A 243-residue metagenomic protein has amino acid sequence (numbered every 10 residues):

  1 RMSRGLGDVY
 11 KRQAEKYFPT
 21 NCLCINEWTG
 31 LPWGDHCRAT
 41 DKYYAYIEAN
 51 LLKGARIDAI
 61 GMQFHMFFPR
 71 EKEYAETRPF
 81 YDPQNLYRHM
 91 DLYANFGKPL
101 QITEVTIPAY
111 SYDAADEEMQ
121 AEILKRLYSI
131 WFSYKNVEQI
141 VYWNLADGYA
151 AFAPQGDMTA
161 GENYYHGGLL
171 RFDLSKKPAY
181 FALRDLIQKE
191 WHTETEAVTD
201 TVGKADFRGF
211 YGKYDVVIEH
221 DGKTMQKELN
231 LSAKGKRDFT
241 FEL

Functional and structural regions predicted by a protein language model:
R1, Y17-T29, K42-P79, N95-T106: Aromatic- and acid-rich polysaccharide-binding/catalytic face of secreted or lumenal carbohydrate-active enzymes
R1-Y10: Single conserved hydrophobic/aromatic residue that forms the stacking wall/gate of nucleotide- or nucleobase-binding
G5, P19, R56, S133-N136: Short loop/turn motifs at secondary-structure junctions
G7, Q63, A146: Gly/Ser/Thr-rich beta-alpha loop segments that engage phosphate groups in nucleotides
Q13, Y17, E73-Q101, P108-L243: Aromatic-rich peripheral "rim/lid" segments of glycoside hydrolase catalytic domains that contact and position glycan
P32-W33, F67-P69, Y110, Y149: Generic structural signal for helix capping and beta-alpha/helix-loop junctions
G34-C37, D113: Active-site mouth loops of central-metabolism enzymes
C37-N50, A121-Y128: Short, acidic/polar
